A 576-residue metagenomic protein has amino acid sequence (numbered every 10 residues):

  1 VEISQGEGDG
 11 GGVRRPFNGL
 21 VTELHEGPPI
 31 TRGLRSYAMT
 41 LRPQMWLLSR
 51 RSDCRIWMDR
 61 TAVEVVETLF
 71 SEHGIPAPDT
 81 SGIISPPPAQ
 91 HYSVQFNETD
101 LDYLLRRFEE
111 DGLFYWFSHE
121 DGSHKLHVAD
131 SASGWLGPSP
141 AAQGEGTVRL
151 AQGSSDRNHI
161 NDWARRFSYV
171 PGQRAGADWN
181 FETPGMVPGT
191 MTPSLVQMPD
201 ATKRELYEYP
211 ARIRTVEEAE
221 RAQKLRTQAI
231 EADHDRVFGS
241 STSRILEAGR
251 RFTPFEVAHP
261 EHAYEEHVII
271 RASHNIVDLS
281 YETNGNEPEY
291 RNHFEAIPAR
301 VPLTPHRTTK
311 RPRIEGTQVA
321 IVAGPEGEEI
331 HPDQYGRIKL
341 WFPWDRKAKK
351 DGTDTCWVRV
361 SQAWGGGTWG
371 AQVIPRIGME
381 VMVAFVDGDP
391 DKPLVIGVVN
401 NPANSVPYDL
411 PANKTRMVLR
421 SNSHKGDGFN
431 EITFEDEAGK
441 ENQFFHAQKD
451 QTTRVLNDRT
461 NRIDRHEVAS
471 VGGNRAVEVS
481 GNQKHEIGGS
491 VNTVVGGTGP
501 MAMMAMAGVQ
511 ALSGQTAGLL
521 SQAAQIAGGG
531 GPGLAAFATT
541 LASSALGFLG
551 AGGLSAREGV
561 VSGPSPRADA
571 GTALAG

Functional and structural regions predicted by a protein language model:
V1-A62, N284: Beta-strand-rich assembly/attachment modules of structural machines
V1-I3, P254, E380-V383: A generic structural signal for residues embedded in beta-strands
G11, I30, R60-D79, I84-S85 (+1 more regions): Extended, domain-scale alpha-helical bundle/helix-rich regions
R14-E26, A263-N275, L394-V398: Short beta-strand-centered aromatic/proline hotspots
L20, L24, G285-A299, M382-A403: OB-fold/S1-family single-stranded nucleic acid-binding modules
E26-L41, L126, N275-F294, I330-Y335 (+1 more regions): Short, solvent-exposed secondary-structure boundary/capping segments
L113, F117, V128, I314-A527 (+1 more regions): Structural signature for extended repeat/solenoid scaffolds and their inter-repeat hinge/linker regions, spanning
P254, R300-G316: Short boundary/loop segments of OB/S1/cold-shock single-stranded nucleic-acid-binding domains
